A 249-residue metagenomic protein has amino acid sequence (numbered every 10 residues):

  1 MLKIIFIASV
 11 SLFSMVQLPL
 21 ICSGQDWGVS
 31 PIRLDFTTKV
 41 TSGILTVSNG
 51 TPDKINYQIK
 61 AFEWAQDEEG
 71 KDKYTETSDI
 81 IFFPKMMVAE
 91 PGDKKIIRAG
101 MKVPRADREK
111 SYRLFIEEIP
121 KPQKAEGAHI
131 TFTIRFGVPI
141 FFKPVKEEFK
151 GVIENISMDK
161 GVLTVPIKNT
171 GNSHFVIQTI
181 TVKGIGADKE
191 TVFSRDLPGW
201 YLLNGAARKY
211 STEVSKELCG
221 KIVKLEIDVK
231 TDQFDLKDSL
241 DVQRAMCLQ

Functional and structural regions predicted by a protein language model:
M1-S9: Bacterial N-terminal signal peptides that target proteins for export
L12-I21: C-terminal segment of classical bacterial N-terminal signal peptides
S23-G50, M86, F149-M158, G199: Beta-sheet-dominated interaction scaffolds and their linkers
V47-T51, P166-G171: Asparagine-centered strand-capping/turn motif at beta-strand->loop junctions
D53-A61, H174-I180: Short, hydrophobic/aromatic beta-strand segments
E63-T77, Q123, K183-F193: Short aromatic-acidic-glycine turn motif
D72, E76-R105, T191-L218: Intrinsically disordered, low-complexity Pro/Gly/Ser/Thr-rich segments with frequent PxxP/GP/PP motifs and embedded
K102-F141, E147, E217-Q249: Terminal connector regions
